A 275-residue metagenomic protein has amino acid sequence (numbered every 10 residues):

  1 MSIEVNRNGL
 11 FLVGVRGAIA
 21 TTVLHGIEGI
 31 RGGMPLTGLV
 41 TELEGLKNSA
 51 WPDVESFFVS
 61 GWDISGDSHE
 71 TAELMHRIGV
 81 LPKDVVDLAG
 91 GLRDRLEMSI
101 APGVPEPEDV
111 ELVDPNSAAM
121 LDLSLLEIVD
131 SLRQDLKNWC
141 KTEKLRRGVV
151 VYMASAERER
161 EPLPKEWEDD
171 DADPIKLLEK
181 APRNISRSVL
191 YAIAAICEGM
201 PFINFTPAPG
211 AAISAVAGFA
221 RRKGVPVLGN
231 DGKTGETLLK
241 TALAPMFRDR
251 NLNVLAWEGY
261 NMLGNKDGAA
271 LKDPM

Functional and structural regions predicted by a protein language model:
M1-T206, G210-R222, L238-L243: Metallocofactor- and cofactor-centric catalytic cores in central/energy metabolism, strongly enriched
G199-M200, V225, N251-L252: Short glycine/serine/threonine/alanine-rich loop segments
L228-N230, T234-M275: Conserved anion/nucleotide-ligand pocket segment
